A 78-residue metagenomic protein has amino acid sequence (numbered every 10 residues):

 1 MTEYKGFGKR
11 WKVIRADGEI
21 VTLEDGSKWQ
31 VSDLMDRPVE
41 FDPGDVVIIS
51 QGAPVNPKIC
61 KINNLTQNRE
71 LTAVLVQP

Functional and structural regions predicted by a protein language model:
M1-R10, I14, E40-P78: Short, flexible, surface-exposed loop segments at domain boundaries
V13-K28: Short, basic/aromatic beta-hairpin or loop at an interaction surface
T22, V39-E40: Residue-level "contact hotspot" at macromolecular interaction interfaces
L23, V31, I48-I49: A generic structural signal for residues embedded in beta-strands
K28-R37: Short alpha-helix capping/helix-loop boundary micro-motifs
